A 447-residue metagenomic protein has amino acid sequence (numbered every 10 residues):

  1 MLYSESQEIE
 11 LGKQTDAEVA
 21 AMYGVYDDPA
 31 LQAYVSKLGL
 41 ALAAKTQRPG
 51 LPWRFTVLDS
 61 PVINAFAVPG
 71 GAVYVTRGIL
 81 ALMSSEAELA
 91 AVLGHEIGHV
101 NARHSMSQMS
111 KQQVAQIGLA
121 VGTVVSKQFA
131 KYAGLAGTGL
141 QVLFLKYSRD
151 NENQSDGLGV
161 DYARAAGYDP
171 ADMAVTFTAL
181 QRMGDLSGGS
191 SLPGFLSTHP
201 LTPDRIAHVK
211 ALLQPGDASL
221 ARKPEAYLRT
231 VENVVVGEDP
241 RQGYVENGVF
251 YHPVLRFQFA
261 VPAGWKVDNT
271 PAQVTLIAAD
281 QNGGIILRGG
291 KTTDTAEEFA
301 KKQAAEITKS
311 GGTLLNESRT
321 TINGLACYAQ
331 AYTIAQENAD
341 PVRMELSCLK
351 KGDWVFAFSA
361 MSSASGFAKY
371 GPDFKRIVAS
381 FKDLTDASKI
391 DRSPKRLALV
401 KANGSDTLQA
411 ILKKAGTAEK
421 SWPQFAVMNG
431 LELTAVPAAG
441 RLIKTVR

Functional and structural regions predicted by a protein language model:
M1-Q128, Q141-Y147, L158-T178, R182-F195 (+4 more regions): Peri-catalytic and regulatory segments of divalent metal-dependent proteins
K13, V25, A33, Q116 (+7 more regions): Extracytoplasmic and endomembrane cell-envelope/extracellular-matrix remodeling and assembly machinery
K131-L135: Cell-surface, membrane-associated systems
